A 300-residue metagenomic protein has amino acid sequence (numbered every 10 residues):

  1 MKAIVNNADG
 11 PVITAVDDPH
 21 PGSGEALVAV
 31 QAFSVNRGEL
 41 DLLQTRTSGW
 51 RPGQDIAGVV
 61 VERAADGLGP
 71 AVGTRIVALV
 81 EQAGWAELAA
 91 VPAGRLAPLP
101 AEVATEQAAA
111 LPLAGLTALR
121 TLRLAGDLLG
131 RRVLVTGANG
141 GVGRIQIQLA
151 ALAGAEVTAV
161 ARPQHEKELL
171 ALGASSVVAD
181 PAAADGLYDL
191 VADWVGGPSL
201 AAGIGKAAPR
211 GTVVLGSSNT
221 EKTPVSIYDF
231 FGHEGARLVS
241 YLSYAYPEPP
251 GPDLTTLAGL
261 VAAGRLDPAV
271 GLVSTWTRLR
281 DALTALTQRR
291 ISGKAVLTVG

Functional and structural regions predicted by a protein language model:
D17-S34, L43-A83, W194: Glycine-rich beta-strand-centered segment in the early N-terminal region that forms part of a ligand/cofactor-binding
D41, I76-G137: NAD(P)H dinucleotide-binding glycine-rich loop of Rossmann-like/cofactor-binding domains, especially the beta1-alpha1
R75, R132, E156, G211-V213: Short glycine-centered segments of the SAM/dcSAM-binding site in methyltransferase folds
L111-A179: Mid-domain Rossmann-like dinucleotide-binding core that forms the NAD(H)/NADP(H) cofactor-binding site
A183-V191: A short acidic, Gly/Pro-enriched loop at the edge of an enzyme's catalytic core that lines a small-molecule cofactor
P198-R265, V299-G300: Glycine-rich phosphate-binding loop and adjacent beta-alpha segment of Rossmann(oid) nucleotide-cofactor-binding
P249-G300: C-terminal hydrophobic helical "lid"/dimerization subdomain of Rossmann-like NAD(P)H-dependent oxidoreductases
